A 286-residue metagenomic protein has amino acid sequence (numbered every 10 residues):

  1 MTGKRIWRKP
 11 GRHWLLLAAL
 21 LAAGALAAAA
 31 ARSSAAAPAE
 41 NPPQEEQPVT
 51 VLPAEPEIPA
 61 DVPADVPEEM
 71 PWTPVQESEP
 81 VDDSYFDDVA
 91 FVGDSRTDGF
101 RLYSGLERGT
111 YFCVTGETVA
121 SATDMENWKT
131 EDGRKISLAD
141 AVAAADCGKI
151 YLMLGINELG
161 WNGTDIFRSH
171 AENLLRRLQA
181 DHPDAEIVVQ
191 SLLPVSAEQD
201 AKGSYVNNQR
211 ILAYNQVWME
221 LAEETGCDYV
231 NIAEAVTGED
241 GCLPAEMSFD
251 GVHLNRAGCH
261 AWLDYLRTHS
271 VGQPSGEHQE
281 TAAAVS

Functional and structural regions predicted by a protein language model:
G3-L20: N-terminal Sec-pathway targeting helices
A22-R32: Hydrophobic alpha-helical membrane-insertion segments, chiefly the h-region of N-terminal signal peptides
S33-D88, S286: N-terminal, intrinsically disordered, polar/charged segments of Gram-positive cell-envelope systems that serve as
E79-H170: Conserved SGNH/GDSL esterase-like catalytic core that processes O-acyl groups on lipids and polysaccharides
M153, Q190-S191: Alpha/beta-hydrolase-fold catalytic nucleophile elbow
D165-L174, I211-Y214: Charged helix-capping and loop-helix junction motifs
H182-E186: A short helix->loop->beta-strand "cap" motif at the edges of active sites that frequently abuts
V195-S286: Catalytic His-Asp segment of secreted/periplasmic serine-dependent ester chemistry enzymes
